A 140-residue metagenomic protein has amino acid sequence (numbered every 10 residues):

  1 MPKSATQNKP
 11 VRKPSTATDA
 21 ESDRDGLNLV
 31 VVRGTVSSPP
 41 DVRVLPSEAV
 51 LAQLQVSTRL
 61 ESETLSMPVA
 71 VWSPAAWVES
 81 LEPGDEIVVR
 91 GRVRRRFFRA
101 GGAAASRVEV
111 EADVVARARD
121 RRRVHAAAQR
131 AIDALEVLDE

Functional and structural regions predicted by a protein language model:
M1-E140: OB-fold and OB-like single-stranded nucleic-acid-recognition modules and their adjacent interaction interfaces
